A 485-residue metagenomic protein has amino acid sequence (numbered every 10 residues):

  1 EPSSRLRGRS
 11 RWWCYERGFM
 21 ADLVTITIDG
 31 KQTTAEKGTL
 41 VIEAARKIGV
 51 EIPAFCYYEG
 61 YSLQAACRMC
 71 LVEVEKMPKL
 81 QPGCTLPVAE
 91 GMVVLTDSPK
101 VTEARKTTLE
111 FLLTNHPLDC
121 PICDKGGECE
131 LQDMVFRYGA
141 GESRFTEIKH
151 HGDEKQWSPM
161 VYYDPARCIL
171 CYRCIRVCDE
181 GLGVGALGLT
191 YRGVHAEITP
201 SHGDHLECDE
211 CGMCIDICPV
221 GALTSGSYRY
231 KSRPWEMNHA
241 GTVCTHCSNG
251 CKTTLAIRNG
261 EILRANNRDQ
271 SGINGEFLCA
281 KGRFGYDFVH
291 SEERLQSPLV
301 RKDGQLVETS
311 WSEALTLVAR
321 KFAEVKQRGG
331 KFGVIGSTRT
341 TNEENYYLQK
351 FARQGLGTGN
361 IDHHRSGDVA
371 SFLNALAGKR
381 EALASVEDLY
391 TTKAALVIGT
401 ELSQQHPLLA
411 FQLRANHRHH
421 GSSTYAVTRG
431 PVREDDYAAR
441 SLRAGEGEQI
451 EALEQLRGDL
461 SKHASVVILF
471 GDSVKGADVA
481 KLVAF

Functional and structural regions predicted by a protein language model:
W12-W13: Tryptophan (W) side chains
A21-D29: Eukaryote-biased recognition of intrinsically disordered, low-complexity regulatory segments
K31-T39: Short, contiguous acidic and Ser/Thr-rich linear segments
Q32, F55-G60, D164-P165, E197-L206 (+3 more regions): Conserved short loop/turn motifs at secondary-structure junctions
V41-E75: A basic, amphipathic helix-loop patch mediating RNA/tRNA/ribosome contacts
R68-T245, N249-C251, R258-I262: Fe-S ferredoxin-like electron-transfer domains and their immediately adjacent linker/connector regions across
L113, P117, R229-F485: Catalytic alpha/large subunits of respiratory electron-transfer oxidoreductases, centered on bis-MGD molybdoenzymes
